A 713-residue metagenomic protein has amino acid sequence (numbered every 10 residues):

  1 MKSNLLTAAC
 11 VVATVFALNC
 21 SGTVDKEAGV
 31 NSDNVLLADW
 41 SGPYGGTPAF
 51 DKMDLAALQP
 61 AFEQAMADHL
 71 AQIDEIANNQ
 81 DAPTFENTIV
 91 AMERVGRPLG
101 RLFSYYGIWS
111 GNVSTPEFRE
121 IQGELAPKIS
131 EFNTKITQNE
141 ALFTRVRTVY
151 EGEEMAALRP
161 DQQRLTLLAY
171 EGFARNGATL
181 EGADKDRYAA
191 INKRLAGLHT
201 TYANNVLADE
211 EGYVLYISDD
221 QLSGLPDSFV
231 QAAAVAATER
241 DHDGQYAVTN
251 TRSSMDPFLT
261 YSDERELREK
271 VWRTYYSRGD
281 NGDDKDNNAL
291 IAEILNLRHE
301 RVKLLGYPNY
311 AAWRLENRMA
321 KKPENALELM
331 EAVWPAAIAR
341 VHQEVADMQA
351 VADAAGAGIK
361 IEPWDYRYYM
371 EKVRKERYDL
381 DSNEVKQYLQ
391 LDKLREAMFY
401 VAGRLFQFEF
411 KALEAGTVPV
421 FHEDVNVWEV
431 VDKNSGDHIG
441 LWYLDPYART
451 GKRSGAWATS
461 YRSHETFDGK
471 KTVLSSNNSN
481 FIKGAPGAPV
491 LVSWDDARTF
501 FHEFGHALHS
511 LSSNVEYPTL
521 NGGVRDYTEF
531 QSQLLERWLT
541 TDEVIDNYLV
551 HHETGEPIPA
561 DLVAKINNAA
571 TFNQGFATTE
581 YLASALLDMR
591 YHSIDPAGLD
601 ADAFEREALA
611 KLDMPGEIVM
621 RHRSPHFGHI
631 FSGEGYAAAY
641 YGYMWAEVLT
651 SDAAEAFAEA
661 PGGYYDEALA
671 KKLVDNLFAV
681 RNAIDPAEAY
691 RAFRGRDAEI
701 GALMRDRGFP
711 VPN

Functional and structural regions predicted by a protein language model:
A8-A17: Bacterial N-terminal signal peptides
V24, A28-A57, Q64, G224 (+13 more regions): C-terminal, non-catalytic "cap/extension" segments appended to globular domains
E27-D227, G663-Y665: N-terminal helix-rich structural modules
G42-A57, Y106-L125, T148-A190, T249-A289 (+6 more regions): Short His/Asp/Glu-rich catalytic/ion-coordination signatures at enzyme active sites or charged loops
D161, L165, G197, N204 (+7 more regions): Active-site-proximal, well-structured secondary-structure segments within enzyme catalytic domains
P308, G505-Y517: Catalytic Zn2+-binding segment of zinc metalloproteases
I482-F501: Short pre-active-site segment immediately N-terminal to the catalytic Zn-binding motif
